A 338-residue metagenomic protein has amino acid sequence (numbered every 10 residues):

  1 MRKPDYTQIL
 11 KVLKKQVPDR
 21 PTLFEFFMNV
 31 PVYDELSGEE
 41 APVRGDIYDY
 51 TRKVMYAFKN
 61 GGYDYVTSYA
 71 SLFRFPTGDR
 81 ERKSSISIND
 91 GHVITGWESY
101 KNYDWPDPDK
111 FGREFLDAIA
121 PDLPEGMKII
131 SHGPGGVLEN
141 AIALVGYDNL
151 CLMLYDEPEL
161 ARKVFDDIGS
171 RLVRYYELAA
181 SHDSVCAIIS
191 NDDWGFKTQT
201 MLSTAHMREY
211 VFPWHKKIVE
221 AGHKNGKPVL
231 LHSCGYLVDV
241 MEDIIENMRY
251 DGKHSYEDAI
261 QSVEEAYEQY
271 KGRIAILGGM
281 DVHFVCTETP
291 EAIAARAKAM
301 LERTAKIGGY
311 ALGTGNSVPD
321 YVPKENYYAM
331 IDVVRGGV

Functional and structural regions predicted by a protein language model:
M1-Y33, S37-K53, D64-S68, S84-S87 (+1 more regions): Active-site loop segments of alpha/beta catalytic cores
K53-R80: Glycine-rich, N-terminal phosphate-binding loop and its surrounding beta-alpha-beta segment
H92-I94: Right-handed parallel beta-helix
